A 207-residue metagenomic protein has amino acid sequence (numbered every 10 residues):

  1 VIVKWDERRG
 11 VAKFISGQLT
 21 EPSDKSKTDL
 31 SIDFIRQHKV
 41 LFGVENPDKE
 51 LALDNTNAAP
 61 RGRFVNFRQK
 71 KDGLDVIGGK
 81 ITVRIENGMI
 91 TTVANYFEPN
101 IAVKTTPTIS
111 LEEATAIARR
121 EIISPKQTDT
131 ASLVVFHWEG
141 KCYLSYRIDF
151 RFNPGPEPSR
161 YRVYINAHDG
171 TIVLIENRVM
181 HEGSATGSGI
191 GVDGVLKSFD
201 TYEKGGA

Functional and structural regions predicted by a protein language model:
V1-A207: Zymogen propeptides/activation segments of proteases
